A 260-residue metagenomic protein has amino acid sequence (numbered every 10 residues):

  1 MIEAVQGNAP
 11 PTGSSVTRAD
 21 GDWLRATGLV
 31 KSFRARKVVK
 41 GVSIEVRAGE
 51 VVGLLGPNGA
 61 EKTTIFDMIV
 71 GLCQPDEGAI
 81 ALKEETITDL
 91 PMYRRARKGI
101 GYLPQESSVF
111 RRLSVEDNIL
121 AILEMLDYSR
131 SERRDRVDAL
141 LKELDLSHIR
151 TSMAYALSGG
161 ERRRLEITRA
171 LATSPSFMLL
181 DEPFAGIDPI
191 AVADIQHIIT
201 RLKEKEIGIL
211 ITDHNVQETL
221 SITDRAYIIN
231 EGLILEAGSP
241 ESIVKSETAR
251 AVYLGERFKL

Functional and structural regions predicted by a protein language model:
L55-P57: The feature captures the beta-strand-to-loop junction immediately N-terminal to the Walker
V70: Helix-to-loop junction immediately C-terminal to a conserved catalytic motif
T86-E106, S129-R134, R150, P240-A249: ABC ATPase NBD coupling module
L120, S131-I149, Q196-T200, T248: Conserved ABC ATPase "signature" region
M153-L157, E161: Conserved ABC ATPase signature
S174: Conserved catalytic motifs of ABC-family nucleotide-binding domains
M178-E182: Catalytic Walker B motif of ABC-type/P-loop ATPase nucleotide-binding domains
